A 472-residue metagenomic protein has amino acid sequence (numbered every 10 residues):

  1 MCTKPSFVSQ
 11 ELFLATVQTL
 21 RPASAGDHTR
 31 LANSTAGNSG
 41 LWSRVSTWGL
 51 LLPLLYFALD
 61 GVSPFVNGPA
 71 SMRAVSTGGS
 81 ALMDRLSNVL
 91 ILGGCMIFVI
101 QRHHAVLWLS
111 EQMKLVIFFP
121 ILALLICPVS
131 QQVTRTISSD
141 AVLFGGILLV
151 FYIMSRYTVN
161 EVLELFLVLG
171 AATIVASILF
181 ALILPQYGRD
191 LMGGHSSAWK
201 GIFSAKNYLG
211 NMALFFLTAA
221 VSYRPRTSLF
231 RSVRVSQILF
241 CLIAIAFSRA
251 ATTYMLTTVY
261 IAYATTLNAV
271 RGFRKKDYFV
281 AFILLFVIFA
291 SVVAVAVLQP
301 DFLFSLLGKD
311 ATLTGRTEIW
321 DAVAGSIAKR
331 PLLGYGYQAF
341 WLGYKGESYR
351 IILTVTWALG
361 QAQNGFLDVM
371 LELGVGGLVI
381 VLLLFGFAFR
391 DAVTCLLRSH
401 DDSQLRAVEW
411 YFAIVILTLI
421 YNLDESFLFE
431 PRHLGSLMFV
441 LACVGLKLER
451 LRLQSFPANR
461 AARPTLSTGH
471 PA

Functional and structural regions predicted by a protein language model:
M1-L125, Y157-E164, Y223-S232, F279 (+3 more regions): Transmembrane signal-anchor hairpin modules in multi-pass inner-membrane enzymes, especially those that act on
T3, L179-P185, T265-A311, A324-K329 (+1 more regions): A membrane-periplasm/extracellular boundary helix in multi-pass inner-membrane enzymes that assemble envelope glycans
I91-C95, I121-L125, L163-G194, F203-V270 (+2 more regions): Alpha-helical transmembrane segments of multi-pass inner-membrane proteins
H104, A264-T266, L373-L419, R452-F456: Hydrophobic transmembrane alpha-helices and their immediate junctions
E111-I121, Q131-S155, L165-V168: Aromatic-anchored transmembrane helix interface
L242-T253, T354-A392: A conserved mid-to-late transmembrane alpha helix and its immediate loop/hinge that forms the functional core
L306-D321, K329, L333-L373, L396: Long extracytoplasmic/lumenal interhelical loops at the membrane interface of multi-pass membrane proteins
Y411-A472: Transmembrane alpha-helices of multi-pass inner-membrane enzymes
